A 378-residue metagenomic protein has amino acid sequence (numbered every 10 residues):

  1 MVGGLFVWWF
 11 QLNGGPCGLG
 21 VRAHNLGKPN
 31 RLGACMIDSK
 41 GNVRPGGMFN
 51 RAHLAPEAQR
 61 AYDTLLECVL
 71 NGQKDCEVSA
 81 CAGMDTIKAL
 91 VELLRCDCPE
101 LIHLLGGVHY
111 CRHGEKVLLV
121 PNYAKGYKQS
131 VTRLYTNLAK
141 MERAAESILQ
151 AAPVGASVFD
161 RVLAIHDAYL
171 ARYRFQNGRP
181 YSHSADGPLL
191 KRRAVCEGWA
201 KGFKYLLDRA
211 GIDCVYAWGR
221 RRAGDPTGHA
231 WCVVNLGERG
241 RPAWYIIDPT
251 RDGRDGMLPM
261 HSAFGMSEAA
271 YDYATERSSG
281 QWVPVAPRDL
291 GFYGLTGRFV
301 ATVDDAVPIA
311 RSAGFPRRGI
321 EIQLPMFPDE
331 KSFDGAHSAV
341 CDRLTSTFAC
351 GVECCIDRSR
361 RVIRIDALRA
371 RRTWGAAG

Functional and structural regions predicted by a protein language model:
W8-W9, N13, G18, R22-A156 (+1 more regions): N-terminal accessory/pre-domain segments preceding catalytic cores
L119, G187-R193, G240-P249: Short, well-ordered strand-loop elements centered on a beta-strand within folded domains, enriched for acidic residues
S130-P188: Secondary-structure boundary elements
P180-L190, A194, G198-Y205: Conserved active-site-adjacent core of cysteine acyl-enzyme catalytic domains
G198-D272: Hydrophobic/aromatic-rich core segments of domains that either
